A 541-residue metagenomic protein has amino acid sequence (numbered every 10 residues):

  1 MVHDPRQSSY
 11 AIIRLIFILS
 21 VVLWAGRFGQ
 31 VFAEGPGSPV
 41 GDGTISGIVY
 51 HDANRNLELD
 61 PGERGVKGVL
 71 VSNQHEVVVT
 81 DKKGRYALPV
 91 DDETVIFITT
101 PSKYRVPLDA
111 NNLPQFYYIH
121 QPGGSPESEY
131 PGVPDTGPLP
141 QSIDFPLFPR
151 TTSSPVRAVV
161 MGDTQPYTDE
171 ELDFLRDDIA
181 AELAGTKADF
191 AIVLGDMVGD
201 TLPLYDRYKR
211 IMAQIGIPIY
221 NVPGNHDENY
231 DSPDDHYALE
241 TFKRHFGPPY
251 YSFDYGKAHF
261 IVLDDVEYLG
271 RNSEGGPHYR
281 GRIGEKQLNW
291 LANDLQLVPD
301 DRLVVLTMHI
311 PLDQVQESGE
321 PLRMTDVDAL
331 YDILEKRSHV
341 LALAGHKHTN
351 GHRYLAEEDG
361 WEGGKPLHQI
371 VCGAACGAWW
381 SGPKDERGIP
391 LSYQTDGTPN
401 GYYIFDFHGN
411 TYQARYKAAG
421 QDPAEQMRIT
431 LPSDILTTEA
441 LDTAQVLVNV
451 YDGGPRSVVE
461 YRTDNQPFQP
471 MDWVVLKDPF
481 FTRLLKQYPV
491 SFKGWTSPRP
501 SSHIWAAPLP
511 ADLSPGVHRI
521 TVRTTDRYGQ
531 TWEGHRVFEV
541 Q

Functional and structural regions predicted by a protein language model:
V40-T44, Q121-D206: N-terminal active-site segment of His-dependent metallophosphoesterases
I45-H51, G84, F145: A short, amphipathic beta-strand motif
L57-L59, G65, S72-P89: Short, acidic Ser/Thr/Gly-rich low-complexity loop/linker segments typical of extracellular and cell-surface proteins
N73, V95-P131: A short, solvent-exposed loop/turn motif at the edges and junctions of modular extracellular/periplasmic domains
A87-F97: Short Pro-Gly-centered beta-turn/loop motif in secreted/extracellular proteins
P114-D135, L202-D300, P321-L343, T349-H408 (+1 more regions): Extended active-site neighborhood of metal-dependent phosphoesterases/phosphodiesterases
E362-D452, S457-V459, P508-A511, R519-Q541: Binuclear metal-dependent phosphoesterase catalytic core
D478-P508: Aromatic sugar-binding surface patches on proteins that engage polysaccharides or sugar-phosphate polymers
